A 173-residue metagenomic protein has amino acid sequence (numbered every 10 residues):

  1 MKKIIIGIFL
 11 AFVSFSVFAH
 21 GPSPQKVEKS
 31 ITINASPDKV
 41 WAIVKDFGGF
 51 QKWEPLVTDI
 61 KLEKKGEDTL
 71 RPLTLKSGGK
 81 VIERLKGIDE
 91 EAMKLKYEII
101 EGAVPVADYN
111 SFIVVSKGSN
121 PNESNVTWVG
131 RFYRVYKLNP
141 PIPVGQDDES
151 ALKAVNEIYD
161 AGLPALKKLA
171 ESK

Functional and structural regions predicted by a protein language model:
I4-V13: Sec-dependent N-terminal signal peptides
F15-K65: Hydrophobic ligand-binding cavity/cleft-lining segments
S36, I43-D46, V81, A151 (+1 more regions): Stable alpha-helical elements in mature extracytoplasmic
K39-I43, F50, R71, L85 (+3 more regions): Hydrophobic pocket/interface hotspot
K45-K52, G87-E90, D160-E171: Sec-exported extracytoplasmic/periplasmic mature domains
K64-P72, E90-Y97: Short, hydrophobic/aromatic-rich segments at coil-to-beta transitions
G78-T127, R131-Y133: Hydrophobic-ligand binding "helix-grip"
N125, R131-K173: A conserved amphipathic terminal alpha-helix motif
